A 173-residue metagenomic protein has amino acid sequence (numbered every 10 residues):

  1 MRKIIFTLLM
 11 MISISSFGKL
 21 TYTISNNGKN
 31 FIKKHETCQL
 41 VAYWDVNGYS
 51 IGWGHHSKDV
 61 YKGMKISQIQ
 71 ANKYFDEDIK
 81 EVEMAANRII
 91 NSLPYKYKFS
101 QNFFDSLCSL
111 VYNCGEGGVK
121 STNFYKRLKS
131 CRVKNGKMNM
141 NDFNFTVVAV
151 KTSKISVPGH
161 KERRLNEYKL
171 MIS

Functional and structural regions predicted by a protein language model:
I4-S13: Sec-dependent N-terminal signal peptides
I14-G18: Sec/Tat signal peptide C-region and signal peptidase I cleavage site
K19-V46, H55-V60, M64-N91, E116-S173: Long, amphipathic alpha-helical surface segments
Y95-F103: Structural motif
F103-G115: Short N-proximal segments of mature Sec-exported proteins
